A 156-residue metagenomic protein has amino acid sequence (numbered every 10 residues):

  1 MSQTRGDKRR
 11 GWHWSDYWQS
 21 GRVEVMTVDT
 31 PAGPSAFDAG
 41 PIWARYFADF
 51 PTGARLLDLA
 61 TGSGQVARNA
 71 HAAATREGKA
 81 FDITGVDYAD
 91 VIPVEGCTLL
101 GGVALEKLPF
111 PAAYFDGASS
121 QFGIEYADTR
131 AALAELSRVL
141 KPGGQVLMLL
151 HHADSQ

Functional and structural regions predicted by a protein language model:
S2-P51: Class I SAM-dependent methyltransferase Rossmann-like catalytic core, especially the SAM/SAH-binding loop
L57, G62-K107: Class I SAM-dependent methyltransferase SAM/SAH-binding core
L105-A118: A short acidic, Gly/Pro-enriched loop at the edge of an enzyme's catalytic core that lines a small-molecule cofactor
G117-R130: A short SAM/SAH-binding and catalytic strip from SAM-dependent methyltransferases
A131-P142: A short glycine-rich, Lys/Arg-flanked "PGG" loop and its adjoining helix->strand segment in the class I
G143-H151: Conserved beta-strand signature within the Rossmann-like core of class I S-adenosyl-L-methionine
D154-Q156: Non-catalytic, alpha-helical, charged scaffold/linker segments that couple or flank catalytic or architectural cores
